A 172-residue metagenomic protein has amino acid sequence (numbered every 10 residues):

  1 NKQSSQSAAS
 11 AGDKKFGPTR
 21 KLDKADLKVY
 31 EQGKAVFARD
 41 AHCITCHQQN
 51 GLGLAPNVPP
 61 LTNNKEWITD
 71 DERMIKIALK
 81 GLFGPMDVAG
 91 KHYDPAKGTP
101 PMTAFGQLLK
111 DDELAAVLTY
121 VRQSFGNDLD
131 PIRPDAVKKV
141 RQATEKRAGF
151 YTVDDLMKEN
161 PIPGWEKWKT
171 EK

Functional and structural regions predicted by a protein language model:
N1-K28, A89-Y93, K97-P100, A104-K172: Flexible coil segments in periplasmic/lumen-exposed cytochrome c-class electron-transfer proteins
G12, D26-L54, E66-K80: Sequence/structural segment immediately N-terminal to covalent heme-attachment motifs in c-type and related
V36, L54-P56, G84, Y93 (+1 more regions): Short, flexible micro-motifs
V36-D40, Q49, N64, I77-G81 (+3 more regions): Structured segments of extracytoplasmic/periplasmic soluble domains in secreted or envelope-associated proteins
A41, P60-V88, K97-A115: Electron-transfer interface patches adjacent to heme c in soluble/periplasmic c-type cytochromes and di-/multiheme
Q49, L54-P60, V88-K91: Short acidic alpha-helical/loop segments enriched in Asp/Glu that coordinate divalent cations
